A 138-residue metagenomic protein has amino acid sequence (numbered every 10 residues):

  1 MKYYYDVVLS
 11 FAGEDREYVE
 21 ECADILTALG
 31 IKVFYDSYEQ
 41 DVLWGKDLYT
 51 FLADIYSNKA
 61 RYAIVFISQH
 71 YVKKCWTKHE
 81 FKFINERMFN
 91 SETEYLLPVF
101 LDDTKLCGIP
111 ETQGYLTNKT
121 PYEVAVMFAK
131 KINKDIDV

Functional and structural regions predicted by a protein language model:
M1-V65, N85-Y95, F100-T104, Y122-V138: Conserved N-terminal substructure of TIR/SEFIR domains
E20-A23, W76-H79, P110-E111: Short amphipathic alpha-helical segments
Q69-Y71: Short glycine-rich anion-binding loops that position phosphate/pyrophosphate groups of nucleotides and phosphorylated
D102-G114: Glycine-rich, charge-decorated loop segments at or immediately adjacent to ligand/cofactor-binding or catalytic sites
Y115-T120: Short acidic-hydrophobic, aromatic-tinged amphipathic segments that line or gate anion-handling sites
